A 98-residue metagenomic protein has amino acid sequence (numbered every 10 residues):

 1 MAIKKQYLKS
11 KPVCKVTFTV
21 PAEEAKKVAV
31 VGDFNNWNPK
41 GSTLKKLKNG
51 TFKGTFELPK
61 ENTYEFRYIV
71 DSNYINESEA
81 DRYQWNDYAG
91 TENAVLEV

Functional and structural regions predicted by a protein language model:
M1-V13: Extracellular ectodomain segments of secreted/surface proteins
S10-E61, N73-V98: Aromatic-rich carbohydrate-binding modules that target alpha-glucans
